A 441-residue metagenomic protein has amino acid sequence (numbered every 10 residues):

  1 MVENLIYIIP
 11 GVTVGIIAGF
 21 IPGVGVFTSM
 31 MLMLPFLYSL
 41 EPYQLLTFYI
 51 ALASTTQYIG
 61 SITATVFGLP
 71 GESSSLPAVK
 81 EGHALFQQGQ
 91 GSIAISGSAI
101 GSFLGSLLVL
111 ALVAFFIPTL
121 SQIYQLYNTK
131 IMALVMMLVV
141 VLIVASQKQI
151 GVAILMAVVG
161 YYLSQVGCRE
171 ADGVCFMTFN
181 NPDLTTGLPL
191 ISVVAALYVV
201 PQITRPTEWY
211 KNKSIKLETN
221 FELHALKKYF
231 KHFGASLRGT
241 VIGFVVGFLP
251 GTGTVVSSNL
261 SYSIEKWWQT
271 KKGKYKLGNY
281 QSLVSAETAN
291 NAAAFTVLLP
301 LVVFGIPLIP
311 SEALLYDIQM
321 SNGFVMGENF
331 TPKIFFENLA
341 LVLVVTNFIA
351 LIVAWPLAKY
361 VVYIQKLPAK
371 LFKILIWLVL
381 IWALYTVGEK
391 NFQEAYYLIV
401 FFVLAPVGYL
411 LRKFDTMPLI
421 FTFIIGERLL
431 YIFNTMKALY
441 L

Functional and structural regions predicted by a protein language model:
M1-Y43, S121-Q125, C175-L277, L378-Y385 (+1 more regions): Helix-loop-helix hairpins and the membrane-proximal interhelical loops of multi-pass alpha-helical transport proteins
G11-V26, T56-G68, L142-Q147, T240-T252 (+3 more regions): Transmembrane alpha-helix interface/packing and boundary motifs in multi-pass membrane proteins, characterized by
V14-G68, S74-P77, H83-A84: N-terminal cofactor/phosphate-binding cores enriched in small/glycine residues, especially glycine-rich loops such as
F20-M33, Y58, I62, G71-L76 (+5 more regions): Transmembrane helix boundary and interhelical junction motifs in multipass membrane proteins
T28-A53, Y124, M156, S164-G167 (+5 more regions): Membrane-interfacial helix-loop connectors
Y43-T47, A84-G101, T270-V284, K413-D415 (+1 more regions): Membrane-interface alpha-helices at helix entry/exit sites of multi-pass transporters
V66-A94, T119, L277-N279, L314-I318 (+1 more regions): Flexible loop linkers connecting adjacent transmembrane helices in multi-pass alpha-helical membrane transporters
G97-E208, S321-L441: Membrane-embedded alpha-helical modules
